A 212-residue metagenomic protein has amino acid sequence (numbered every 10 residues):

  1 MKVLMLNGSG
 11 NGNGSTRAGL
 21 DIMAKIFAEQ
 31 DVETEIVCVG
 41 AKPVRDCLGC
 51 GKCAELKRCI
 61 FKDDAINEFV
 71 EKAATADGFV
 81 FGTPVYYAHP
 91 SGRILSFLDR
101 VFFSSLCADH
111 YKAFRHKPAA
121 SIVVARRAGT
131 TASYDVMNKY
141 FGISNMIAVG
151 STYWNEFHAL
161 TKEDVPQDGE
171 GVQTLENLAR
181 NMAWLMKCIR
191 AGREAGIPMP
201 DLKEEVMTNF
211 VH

Functional and structural regions predicted by a protein language model:
K2-Q30: N-terminal beta1-alpha1 ligand-phosphate binding loop
E29, I147-H212: Glycine-rich phosphate/pyrophosphate-binding loop and the adjoining helix
V32-K42: A short beta-strand-loop structural module common to alpha/beta enzyme folds
K42-A73, V206-H212: Cysteine-cluster motifs in flexible loop/terminal segments that predominantly coordinate metals
G51-E55, D99, Q167-D168: Short, hinge-like loop/turn segments at secondary-structure boundaries
F61-Y153: Helix-loop-strand module that forms the ligand-binding subsite of alpha/beta enzymes
